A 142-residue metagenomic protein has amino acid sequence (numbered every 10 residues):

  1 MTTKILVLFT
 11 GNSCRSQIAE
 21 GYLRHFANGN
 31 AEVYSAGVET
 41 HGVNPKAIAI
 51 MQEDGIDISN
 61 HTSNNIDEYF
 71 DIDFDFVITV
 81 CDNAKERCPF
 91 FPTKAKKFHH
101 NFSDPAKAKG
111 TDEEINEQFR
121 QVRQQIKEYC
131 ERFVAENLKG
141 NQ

Functional and structural regions predicted by a protein language model:
M1-E68: Conserved active-site segments centered on acidic
H41-V43, A84-R87: Short, charged/polar "capping" segments at the starts of alpha-helices and the immediately preceding loops
D57, N83-A84: Short, charged/polar surface micro-motifs in flexible loops or helix N-caps
N64-Y69, G110-E114: Non-transmembrane, interaction-prone segments in cytosolic or luminal domains
D71-D73: Alpha-helix C-terminal capping/helix-to-coil transition sites in glycosyltransferase folds
T79-V80: Redox-cofactor binding/interface segments in oxidoreductases and associated redox assembly factors
K85-Q142: Phosphate-binding/catalytic loops
